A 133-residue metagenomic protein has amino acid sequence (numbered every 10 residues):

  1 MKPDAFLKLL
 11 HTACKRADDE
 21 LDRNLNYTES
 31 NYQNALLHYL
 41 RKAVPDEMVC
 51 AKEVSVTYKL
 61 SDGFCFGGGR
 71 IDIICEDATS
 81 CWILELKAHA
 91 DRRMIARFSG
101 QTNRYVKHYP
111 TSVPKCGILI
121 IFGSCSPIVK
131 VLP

Functional and structural regions predicted by a protein language model:
M1-Y27: Interdomain/boundary linker segments immediately adjacent to catalytic/signaling cores
D4-L7, L37, C116: Generic N-terminal initiation segments characterized by hydrophobic and/or small/turn-forming residues
A5, T28, Y32, M94-R97: Short amphipathic alpha-helical segments
L9-T12, N31, A35, Y39 (+2 more regions): Long, highly charged amphipathic alpha-helices
E20-K42, E47-T79, I128: Active-site metal-binding core of divalent-cation-utilizing nuclease and nuclease-like domains
W82, L86-P133: Nucleic-acid nuclease catalytic cores
